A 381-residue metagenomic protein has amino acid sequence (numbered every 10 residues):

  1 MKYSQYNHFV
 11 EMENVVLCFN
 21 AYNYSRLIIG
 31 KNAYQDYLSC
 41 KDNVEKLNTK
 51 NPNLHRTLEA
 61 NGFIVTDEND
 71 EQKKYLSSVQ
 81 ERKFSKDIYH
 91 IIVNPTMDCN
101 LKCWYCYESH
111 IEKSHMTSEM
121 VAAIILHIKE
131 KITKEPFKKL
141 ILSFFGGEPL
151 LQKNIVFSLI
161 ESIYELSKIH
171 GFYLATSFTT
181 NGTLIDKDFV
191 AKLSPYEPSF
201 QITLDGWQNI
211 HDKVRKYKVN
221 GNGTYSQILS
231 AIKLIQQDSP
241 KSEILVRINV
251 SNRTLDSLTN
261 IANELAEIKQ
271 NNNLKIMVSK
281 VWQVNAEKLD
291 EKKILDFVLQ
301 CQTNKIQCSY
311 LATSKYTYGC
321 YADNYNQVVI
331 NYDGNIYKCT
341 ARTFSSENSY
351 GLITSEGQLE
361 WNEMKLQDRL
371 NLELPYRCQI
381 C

Functional and structural regions predicted by a protein language model:
Y3-I28, P52-I92: N-terminal [4Fe-4S]-dependent radical SAM core
Q80-Y107, I125, K129, E135-S143 (+2 more regions): N-terminal pre-triad scaffold of radical SAM enzymes
C106-E119, T343-N348: Iron-sulfur (Fe-S) cluster-binding segments and ferredoxin-like electron-carrier domains, especially [2Fe-2S]
A122-S143, Q152-S279: Radical SAM/AdoMet-radical enzyme domain recognition
N209-V214, R253, N272-K292, T313-G319 (+1 more regions): Flexible glycine/acidic-rich beta-alpha junction loops that bind and position SAM and/or redox cofactors in anaerobic
D290-K315, A341-C381: C-terminal accessory region of radical SAM enzymes
Y321-N324: Short, small/polar residue-rich loop motifs at catalytic or cofactor-binding pockets
